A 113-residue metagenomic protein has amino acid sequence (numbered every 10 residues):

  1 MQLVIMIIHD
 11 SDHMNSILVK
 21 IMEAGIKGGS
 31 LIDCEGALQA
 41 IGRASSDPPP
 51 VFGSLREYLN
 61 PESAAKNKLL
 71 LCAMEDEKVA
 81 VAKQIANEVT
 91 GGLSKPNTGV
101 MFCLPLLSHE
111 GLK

Functional and structural regions predicted by a protein language model:
M1-K113: Positively charged, small/polar-rich N-terminal and surface patches that mediate targeting and assembly and bind
